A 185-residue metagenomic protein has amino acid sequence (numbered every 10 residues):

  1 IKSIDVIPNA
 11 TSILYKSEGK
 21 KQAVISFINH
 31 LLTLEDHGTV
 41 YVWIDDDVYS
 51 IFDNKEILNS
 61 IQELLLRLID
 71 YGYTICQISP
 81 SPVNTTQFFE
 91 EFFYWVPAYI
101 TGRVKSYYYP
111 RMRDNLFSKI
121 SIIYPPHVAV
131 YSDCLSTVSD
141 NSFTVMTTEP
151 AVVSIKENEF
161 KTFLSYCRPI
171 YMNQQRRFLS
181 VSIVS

Functional and structural regions predicted by a protein language model:
I1-Q77, F160-S185: PLD-like (HKD) phosphodiesterase/transphosphatidyltransferase domain
V40-I44, T74-S79, Y107-Y108, I122-I123 (+1 more regions): A structural signal for short, well-ordered beta-strand segments and their strand-loop junctions that often border
I51-I57, T86-F92, S118-I120, D133: A short acidic (Asp/Glu
E63-D70, Y94-I100, P125: Short, surface-exposed basic-aromatic patches at helix termini and helix-loop junctions that form
I78-S118: HKD-type phospholipase D/PLD-like phosphodiesterase module
F89-F92, P125, Y131-D140, V145 (+2 more regions): Structured, helix-rich domain cores that form ligand/interaction pockets
Y108-V152: HKD (HxKxxxxD) catalytic microenvironment of the phospholipase D
T147-C167: A recognition module on extended beta-rich or small alphabeta surfaces enriched in W/G with H and D/E
